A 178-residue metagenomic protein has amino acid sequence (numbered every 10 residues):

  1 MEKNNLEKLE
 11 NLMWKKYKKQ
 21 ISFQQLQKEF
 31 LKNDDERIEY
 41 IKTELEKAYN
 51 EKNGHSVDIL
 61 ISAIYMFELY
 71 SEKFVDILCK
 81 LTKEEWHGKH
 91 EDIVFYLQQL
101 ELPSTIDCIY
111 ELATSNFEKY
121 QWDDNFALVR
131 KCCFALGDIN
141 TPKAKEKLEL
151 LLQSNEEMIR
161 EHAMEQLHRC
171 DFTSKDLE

Functional and structural regions predicted by a protein language model:
M1-L26: Long, contiguous interaction/recruitment modules in multidomain scaffold/adaptor proteins
K3-K8, D35-K47, L69-K83, L102-E118 (+2 more regions): Amphipathic alpha-helical scaffolding segments comprising HEAT/armadillo-like alpha-solenoid repeats
W14-K15, F23-D34, K47, E51-Y70 (+4 more regions): Structural detector for internal amphipathic alpha-helices that build alpha-solenoid repeat scaffolds
E85-W86, F117, N125, N155-E157: Short inter-helical turns and helix N-cap capping residues of alpha-solenoid HEAT/ARM repeat scaffolds
I109, K131, S154, M158: Residue-level signal for functionally critical sites in structured catalytic/ligand-binding pockets
